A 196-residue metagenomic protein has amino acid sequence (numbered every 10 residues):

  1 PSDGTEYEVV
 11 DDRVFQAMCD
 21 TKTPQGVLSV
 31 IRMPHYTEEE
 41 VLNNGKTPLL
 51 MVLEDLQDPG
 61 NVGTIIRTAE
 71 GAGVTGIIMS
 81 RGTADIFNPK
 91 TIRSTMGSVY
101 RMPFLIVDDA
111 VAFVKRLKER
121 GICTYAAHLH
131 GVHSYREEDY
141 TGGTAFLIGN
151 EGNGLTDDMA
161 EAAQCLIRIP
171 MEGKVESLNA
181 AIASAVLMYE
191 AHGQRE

Functional and structural regions predicted by a protein language model:
P1-D20: N-terminal positively charged helical leader segments and presequences
P1-S2, E38-G131: RNA substrate-binding interface of SAM-dependent RNA methyltransferases
T5, P24-Q25, K46-P48, G73-T75 (+1 more regions): Short coil/turn connectors at secondary-structure junctions
Y7-V10, L105, I167: General small-molecule cofactor/ligand-binding pocket signal
V14-L56: Hydrophobic alpha-helical segments and helix pairs
G26, T68-A72, I86-V99, D157-E196: Structured adenosyl-cofactor binding patch, chiefly the S-adenosyl-L-methionine
Y125-V175: Active-site/ligand-binding-proximal alpha/beta "capping" segment
